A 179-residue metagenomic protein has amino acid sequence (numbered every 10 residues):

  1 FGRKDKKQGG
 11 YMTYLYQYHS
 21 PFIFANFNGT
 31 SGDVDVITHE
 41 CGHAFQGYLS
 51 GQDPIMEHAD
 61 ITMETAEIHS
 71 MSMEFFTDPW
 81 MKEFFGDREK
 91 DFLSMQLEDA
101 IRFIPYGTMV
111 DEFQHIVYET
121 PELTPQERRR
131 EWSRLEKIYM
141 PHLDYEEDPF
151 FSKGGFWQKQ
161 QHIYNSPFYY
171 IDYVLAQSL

Functional and structural regions predicted by a protein language model:
F1-L179: Cation-handling catalytic/transport regions enriched in His/Asp/Glu
